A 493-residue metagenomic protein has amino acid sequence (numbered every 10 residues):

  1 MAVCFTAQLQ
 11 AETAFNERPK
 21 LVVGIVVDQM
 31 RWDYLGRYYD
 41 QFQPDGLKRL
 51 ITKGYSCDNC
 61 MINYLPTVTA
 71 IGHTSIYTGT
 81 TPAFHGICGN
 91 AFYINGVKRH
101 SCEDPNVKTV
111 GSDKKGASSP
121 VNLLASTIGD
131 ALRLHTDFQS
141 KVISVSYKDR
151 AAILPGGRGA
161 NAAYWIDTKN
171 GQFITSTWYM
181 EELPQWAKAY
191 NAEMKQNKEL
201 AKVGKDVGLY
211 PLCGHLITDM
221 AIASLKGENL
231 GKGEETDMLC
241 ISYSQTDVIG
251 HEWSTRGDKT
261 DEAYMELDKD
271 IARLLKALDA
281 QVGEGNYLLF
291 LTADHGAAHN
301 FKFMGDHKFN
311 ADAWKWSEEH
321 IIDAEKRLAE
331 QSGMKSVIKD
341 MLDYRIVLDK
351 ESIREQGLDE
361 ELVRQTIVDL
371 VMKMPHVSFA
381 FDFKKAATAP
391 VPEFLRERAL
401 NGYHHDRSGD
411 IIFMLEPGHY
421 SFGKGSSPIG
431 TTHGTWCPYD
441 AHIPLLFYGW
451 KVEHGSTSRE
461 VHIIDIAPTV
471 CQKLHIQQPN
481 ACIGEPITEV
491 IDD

Functional and structural regions predicted by a protein language model:
M1-A14: Bacterial Sec-dependent N-terminal signal peptides
E12-Y55, C482: Active-site-proximal N-terminal segment of extracellular/periplasmic enzymes that hydrolyze or transfer
P19-R31, L50, I76, L132 (+7 more regions): Beta-strand elements within well-structured catalytic alpha/beta cores of enzymes that handle phosphate/sulfate esters
L35-F84, K141-V145: Short, structured active-site-proximal loop/turn typified by the sulfatase FGly-forming signature C/S-X-P-X-R
F42, N59, V68, N90-A117 (+7 more regions): Secreted, luminal/periplasmic, and some membrane-associated catalytic domains that remodel anionic oxygen-ester
T81, G89-E235, S244-H251, M372-P375 (+2 more regions): His/Asp/Glu-rich, glycine-adjacent segments that coordinate divalent cations and/or stabilize oxyanion chemistry on
G208-G233, T246-Y287, T366, L370 (+1 more regions): A long, amphipathic alpha-helix that forms part of the scaffold/cap immediately adjacent to metal-dependent active
W314, E318-L358, G430-L474, T488-D493: Substrate-binding rim/cap in mid-to-C-terminal beta-strand-loop elements of soluble/periplasmic
